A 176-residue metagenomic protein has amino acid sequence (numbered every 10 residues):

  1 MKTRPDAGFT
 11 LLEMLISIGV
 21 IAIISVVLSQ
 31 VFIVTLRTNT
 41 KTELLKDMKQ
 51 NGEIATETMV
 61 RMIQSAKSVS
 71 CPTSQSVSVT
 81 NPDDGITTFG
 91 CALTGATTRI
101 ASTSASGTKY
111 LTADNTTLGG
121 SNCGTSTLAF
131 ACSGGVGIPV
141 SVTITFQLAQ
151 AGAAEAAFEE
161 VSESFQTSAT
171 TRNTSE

Functional and structural regions predicted by a protein language model:
K2, D6-V60: Aliphatic-rich helix starts adjacent to a transmembrane/signal segment
M48, G52, G137, F158: Aromatic-acidic/polar surface patches that form glycan- and anion
A66, S70-G137, E160-S164: Type IV pilin-like appendage domain
S121-T125, A131, S141-E176: Low-complexity, S/T/G/P-rich flexible repeat/linker segments used as non-globular hinges and stalks within
